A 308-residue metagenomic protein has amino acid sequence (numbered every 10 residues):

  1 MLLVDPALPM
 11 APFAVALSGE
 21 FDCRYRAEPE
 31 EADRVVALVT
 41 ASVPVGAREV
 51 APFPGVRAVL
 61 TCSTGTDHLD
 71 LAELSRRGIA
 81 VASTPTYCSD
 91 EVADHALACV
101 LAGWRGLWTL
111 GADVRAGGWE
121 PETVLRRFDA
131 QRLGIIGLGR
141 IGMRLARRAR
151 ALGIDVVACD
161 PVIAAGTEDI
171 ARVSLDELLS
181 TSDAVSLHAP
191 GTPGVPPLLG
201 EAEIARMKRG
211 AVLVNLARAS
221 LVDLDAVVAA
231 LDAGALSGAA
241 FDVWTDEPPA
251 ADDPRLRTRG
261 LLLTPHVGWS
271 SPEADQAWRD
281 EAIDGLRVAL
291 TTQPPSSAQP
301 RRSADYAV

Functional and structural regions predicted by a protein language model:
M1-A37, D305-V308: N-terminal glycine-/charge-rich "phosphate-binding" loop or analogous flexible N-terminal tail
L2-L3, L133-I135: Hydrophobic Val/Ile/Leu positions in short beta-strands of Rossmann-like dinucleotide-binding domains
P6, L138-G139: Glycine-rich Rossmann-fold phosphate-binding loop(s) that bind the pyrophosphate of adenine dinucleotide cofactors
A27, C62-S63, I79-D90, D160 (+2 more regions): Short beta->alpha connector loops at strand-helix junctions that form conserved, small/polar/Pro-enriched
V45-A47, P161-P254: Rossmann-like adenosine-cofactor binding region
P85-R132, R144-R147: Phosphate-binding beta-alpha-beta segment of Rossmann-like dinucleotide-binding domains, i.e., the NAD(P)
G210, L216-V308: Rossmann-like dinucleotide-binding domain for NAD(H)/NADP(H)
